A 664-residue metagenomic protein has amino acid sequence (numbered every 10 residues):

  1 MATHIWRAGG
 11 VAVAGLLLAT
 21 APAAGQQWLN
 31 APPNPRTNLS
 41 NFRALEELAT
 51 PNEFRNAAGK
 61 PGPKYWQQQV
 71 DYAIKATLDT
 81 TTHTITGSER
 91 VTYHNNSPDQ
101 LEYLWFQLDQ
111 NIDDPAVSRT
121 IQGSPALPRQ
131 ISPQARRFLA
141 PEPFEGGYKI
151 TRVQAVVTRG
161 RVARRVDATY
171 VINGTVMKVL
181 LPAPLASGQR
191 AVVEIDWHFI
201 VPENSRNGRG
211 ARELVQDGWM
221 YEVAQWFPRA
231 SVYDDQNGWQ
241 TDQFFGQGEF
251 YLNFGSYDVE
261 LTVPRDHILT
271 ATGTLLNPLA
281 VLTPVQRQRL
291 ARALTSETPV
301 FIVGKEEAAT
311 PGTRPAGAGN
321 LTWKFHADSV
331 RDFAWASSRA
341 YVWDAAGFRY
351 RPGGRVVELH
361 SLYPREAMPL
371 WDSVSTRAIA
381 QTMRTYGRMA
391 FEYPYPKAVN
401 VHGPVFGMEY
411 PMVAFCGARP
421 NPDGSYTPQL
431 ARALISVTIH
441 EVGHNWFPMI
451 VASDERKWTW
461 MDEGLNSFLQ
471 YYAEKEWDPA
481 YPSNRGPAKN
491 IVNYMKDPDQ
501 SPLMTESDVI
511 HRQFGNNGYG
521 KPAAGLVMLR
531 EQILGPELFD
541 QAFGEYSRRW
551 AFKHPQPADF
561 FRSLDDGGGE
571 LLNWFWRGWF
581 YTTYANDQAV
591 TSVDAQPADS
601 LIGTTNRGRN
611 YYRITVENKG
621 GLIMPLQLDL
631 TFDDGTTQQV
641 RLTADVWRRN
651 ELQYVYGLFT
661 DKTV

Functional and structural regions predicted by a protein language model:
G25-T84, N573-N586, V593-P597: N-terminal, polar/Ser/Thr-rich
W28-A31, R36, T84, H94 (+5 more regions): A surface-exposed beta-strand-loop module
Q100, G515-T604, Y612: Amphipathic alpha-helical substructures
Y103-V162, A224, T262, D266-H267 (+1 more regions): Solvent-exposed beta-hairpin/edge-strand motifs
A116-I131, H198-Y257, P278, R349: Glycine/proline-rich low-complexity spacer/linker segments in large multi-domain proteins
P228-W239, F245-I439, F468: Hydrophobic helix-coil surface modules that form long, contiguous segments used for peptide/substrate interaction
T270-A271, T283, A336, A589-T663: Beta-strand-rich binding/interaction modules
E463-L534: Acidic/His/Gly-enriched intrinsically disordered linker/tail segments that often contain short helix/coil "MoRF-like"
